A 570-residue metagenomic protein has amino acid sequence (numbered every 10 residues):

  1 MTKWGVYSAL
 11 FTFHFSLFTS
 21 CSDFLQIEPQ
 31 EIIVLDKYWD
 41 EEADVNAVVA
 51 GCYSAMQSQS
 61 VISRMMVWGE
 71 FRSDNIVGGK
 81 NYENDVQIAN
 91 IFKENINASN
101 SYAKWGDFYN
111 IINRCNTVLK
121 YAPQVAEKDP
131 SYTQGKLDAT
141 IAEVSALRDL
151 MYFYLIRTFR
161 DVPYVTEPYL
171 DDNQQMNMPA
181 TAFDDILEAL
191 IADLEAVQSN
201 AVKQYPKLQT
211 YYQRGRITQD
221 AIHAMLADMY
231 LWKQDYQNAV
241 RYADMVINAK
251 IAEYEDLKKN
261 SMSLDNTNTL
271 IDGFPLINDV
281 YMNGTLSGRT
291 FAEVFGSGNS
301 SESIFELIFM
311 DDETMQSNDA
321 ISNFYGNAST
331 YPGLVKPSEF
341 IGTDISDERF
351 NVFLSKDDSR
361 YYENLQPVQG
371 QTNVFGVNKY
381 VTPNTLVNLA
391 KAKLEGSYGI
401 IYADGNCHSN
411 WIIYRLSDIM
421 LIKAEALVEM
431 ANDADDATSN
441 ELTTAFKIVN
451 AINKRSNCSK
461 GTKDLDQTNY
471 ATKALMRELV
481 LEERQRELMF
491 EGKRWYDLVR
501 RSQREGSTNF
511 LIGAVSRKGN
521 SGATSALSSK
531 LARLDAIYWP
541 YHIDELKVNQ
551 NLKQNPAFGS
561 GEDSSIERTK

Functional and structural regions predicted by a protein language model:
M1-K3, S8-T19: Short, basic, low-complexity termini and linkers enriched in Ser/Thr/Gly/Pro that act as targeting/leader peptides
F18-A43, D149, L190, A227 (+3 more regions): Bacterial Sec-dependent N-terminal signal peptides
D40-A43, V49, Y53, S58 (+4 more regions): Elongated scaffold/linker segments in the mid-to-C-terminal portions of large proteins
N46-A50, S54-S60, N81-F159, Q175 (+5 more regions): Conserved, well-structured interaction surfaces
